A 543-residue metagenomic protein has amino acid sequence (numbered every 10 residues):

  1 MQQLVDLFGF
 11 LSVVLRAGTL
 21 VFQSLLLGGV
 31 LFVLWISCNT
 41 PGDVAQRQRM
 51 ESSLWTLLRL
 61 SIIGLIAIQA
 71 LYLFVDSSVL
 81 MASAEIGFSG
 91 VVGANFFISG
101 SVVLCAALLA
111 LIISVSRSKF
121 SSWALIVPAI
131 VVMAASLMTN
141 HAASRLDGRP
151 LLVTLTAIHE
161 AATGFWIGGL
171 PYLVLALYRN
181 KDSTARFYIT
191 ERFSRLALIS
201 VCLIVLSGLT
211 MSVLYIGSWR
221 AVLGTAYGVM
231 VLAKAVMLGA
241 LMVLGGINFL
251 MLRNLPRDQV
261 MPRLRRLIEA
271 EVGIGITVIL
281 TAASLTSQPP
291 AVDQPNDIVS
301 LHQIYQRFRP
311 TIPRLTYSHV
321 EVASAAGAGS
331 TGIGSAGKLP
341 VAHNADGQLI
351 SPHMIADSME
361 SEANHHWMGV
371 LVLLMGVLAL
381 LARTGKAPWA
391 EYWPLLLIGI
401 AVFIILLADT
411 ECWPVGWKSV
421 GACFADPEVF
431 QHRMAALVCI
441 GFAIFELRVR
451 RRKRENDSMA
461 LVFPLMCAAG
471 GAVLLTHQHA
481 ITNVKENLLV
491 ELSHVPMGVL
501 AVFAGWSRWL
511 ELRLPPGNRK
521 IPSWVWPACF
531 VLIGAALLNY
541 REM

Functional and structural regions predicted by a protein language model:
M1-M359, L381-W389, L447-R452, W506 (+2 more regions): Polytopic transmembrane helical bundles with strong interfacial aromatic enrichment
T311-A363, M368-L381, K386-Q431, A435-V438 (+4 more regions): Polytopic alpha-helical membrane-helix bundles and their juxtamembrane interface segments in multi-pass membrane
